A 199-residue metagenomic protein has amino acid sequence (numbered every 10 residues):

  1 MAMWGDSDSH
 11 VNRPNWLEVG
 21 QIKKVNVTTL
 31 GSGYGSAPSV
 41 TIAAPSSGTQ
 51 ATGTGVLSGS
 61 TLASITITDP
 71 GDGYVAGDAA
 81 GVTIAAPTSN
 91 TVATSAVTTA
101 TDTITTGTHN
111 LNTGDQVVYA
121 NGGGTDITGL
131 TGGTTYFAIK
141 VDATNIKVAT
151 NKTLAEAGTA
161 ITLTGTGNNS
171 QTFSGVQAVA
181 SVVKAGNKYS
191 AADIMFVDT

Functional and structural regions predicted by a protein language model:
M1-S95, T99-D102, T106-N112, L154 (+1 more regions): Conserved, function-critical positions that sit in or immediately flank catalytic and ligand-binding motifs
V56, I139-K140: Well-ordered beta-strand positions
T103, G124-I127, A149: Beta-loop motif signature
N112, V118-A120, T144, E156: Basic helix-extension-helix modules of the SAP/HeH family
Q116-T135: Short basic/aromatic-enriched segments
K140-A143, N151: Residue-level recognition of beta-strand termini and adjacent short loop/turns
